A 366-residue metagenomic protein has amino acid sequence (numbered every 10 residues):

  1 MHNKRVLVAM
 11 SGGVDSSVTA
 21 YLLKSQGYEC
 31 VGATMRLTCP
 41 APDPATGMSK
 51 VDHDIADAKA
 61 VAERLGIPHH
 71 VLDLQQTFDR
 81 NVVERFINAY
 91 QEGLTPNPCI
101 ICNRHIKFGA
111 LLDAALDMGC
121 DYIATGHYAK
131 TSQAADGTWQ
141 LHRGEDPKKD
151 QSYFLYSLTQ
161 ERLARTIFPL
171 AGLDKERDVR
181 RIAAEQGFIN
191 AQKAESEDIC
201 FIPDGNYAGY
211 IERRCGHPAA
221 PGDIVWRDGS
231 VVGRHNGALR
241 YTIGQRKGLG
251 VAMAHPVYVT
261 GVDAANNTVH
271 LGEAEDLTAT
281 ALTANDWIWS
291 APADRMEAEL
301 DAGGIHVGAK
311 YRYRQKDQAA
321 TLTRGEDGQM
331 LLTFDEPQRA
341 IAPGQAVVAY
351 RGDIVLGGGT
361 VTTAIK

Functional and structural regions predicted by a protein language model:
M1-Y156, R177-D178, A184: ATP-dependent adenylation/nucleotidyltransferase module used to activate substrates
A124-K366: AMP-forming adenylation/ATP pyrophosphatase catalytic core
